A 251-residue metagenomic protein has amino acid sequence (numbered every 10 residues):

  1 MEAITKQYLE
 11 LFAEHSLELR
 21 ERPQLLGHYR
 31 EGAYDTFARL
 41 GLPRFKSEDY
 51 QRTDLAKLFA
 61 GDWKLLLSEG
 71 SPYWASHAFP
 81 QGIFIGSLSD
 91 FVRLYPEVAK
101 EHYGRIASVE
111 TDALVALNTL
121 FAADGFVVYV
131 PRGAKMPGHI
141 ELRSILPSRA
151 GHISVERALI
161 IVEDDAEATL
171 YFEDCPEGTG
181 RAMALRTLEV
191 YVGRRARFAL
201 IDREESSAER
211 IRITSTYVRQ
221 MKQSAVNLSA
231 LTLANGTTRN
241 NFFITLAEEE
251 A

Functional and structural regions predicted by a protein language model:
M1-T119: N-terminal amphipathic, basic helical "cap/leader" segment at the start of enzyme domains
L94-A251: Conserved beta-strand/loop scaffold segments within soluble protein domains that form the structured core and edges
